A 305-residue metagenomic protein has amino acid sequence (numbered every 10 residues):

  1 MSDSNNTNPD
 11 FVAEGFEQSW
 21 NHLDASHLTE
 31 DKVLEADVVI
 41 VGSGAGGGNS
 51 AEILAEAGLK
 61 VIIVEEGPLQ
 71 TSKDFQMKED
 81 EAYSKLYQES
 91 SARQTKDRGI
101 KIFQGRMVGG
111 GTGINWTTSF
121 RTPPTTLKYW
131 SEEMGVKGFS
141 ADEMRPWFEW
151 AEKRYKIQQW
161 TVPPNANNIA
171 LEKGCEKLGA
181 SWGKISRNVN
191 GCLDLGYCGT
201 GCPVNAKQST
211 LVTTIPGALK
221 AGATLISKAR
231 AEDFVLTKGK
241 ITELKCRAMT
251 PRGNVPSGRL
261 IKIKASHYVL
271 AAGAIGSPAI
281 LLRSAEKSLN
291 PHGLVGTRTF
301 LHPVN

Functional and structural regions predicted by a protein language model:
M1-V38, E56, K96: Extreme N-terminal leader/targeting segments of oxidoreductases
S2-S19, K137-D233, K238-I241: Conserved redox-cofactor binding core of oxidoreductases
V38-I63: N-terminal Rossmann-like FAD-binding beta1-loop-alpha1 element of flavoenzymes
I53-E56, K60, G67-S72, Q76 (+3 more regions): Glycine-rich loop(s) and the adjacent beta-strand/alpha-helix scaffold that form part
K78-A82, T200-C202: Short, hinge-like loop/turn segments at secondary-structure boundaries
E81-W160: Redox-cofactor-proximal catalytic regions of oxidoreductases
Q94-I100, G135-A141, Q158, G179-N188 (+1 more regions): A short alpha-helix-loop-beta-strand transition element characteristic of N-terminal alpha/beta dinucleotide-binding
